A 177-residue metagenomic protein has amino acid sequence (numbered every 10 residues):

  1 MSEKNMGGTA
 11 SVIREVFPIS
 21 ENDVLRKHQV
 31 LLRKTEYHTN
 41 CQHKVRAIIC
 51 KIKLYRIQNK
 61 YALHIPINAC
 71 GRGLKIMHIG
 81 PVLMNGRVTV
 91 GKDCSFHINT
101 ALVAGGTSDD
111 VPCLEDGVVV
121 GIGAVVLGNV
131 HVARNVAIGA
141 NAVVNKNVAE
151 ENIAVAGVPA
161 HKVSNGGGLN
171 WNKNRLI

Functional and structural regions predicted by a protein language model:
M1-Y61, G167-I177: Terminal amphipathic alpha-helical/low-complexity segments used for targeting or macromolecular assembly
H64-I65: Short, T/G/N/S-enriched strand-turn elements that build extracellular solenoid repeat scaffolds
R72-G73, M77-G86, G91-K92, F96-I98 (+10 more regions): Left-handed beta-helix
